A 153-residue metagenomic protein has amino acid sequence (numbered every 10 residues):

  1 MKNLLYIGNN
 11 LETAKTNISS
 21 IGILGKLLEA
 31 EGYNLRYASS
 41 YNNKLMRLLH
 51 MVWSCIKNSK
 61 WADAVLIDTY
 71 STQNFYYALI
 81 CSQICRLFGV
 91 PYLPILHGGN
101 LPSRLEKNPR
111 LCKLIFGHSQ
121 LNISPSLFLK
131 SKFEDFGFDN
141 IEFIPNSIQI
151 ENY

Functional and structural regions predicted by a protein language model:
M1-S40: N-terminal subdomain of nucleotide-sugar transferases
L11-E12, G99-N100, I148: Short, glycine/serine-rich, charged loops/turns that create anion-binding and catalytic segments at active sites
A30, N42-F88, K107-R110, L114: An amphipathic, basic-hydrophobic alpha-helix
Y37-S40, L96, P145: Residue-level recognition of beta-strand->loop/alpha-helix junctions
T69-N74, P91-K107, Q120-L121: A short, histidine- and acid-enriched strand-loop-helix "catalytic/donor-clamping" loop that lines the nucleotide-sugar
I80-P91, G137-F143: P-loop/Walker A phosphate-binding loop and immediately adjacent motor/lid segment at beta-alpha junctions
G117-Y153: Donor nucleotide-sugar binding/catalytic pocket of nucleotide-sugar-dependent glycosyltransferases
